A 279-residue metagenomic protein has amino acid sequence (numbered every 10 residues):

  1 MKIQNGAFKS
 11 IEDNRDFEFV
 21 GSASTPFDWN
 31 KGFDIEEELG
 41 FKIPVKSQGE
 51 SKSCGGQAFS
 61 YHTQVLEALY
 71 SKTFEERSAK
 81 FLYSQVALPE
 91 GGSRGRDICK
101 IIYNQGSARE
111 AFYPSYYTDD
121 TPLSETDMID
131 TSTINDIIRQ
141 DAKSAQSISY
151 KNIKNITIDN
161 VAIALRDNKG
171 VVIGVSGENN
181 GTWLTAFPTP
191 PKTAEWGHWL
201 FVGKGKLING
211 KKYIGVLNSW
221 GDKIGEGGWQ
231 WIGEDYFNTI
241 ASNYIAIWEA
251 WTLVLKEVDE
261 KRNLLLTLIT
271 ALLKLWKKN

Functional and structural regions predicted by a protein language model:
M1-G55, S60, Q64-L88, S107-I129: Active-site-adjacent structural segments surrounding the nucleophilic cysteine of cysteine proteases and isopeptidases
K2-N5, S60-Q64, A87-L217, D222-L264: Predominantly the structural core of cysteine protease catalytic domains
K261-N279: Short, low-complexity, charged amphipathic interaction modules
